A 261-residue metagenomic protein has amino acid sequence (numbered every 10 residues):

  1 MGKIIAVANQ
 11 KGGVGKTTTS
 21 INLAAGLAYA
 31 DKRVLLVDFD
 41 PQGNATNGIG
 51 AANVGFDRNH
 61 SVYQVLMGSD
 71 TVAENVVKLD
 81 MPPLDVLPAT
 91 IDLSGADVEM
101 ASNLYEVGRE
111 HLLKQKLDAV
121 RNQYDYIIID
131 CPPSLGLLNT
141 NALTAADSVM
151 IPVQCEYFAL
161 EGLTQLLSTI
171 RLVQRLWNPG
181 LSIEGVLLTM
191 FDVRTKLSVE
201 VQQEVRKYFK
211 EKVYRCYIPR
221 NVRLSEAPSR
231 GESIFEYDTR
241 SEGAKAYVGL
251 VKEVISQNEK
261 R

Functional and structural regions predicted by a protein language model:
M1-R261: P-loop NTP-binding core
